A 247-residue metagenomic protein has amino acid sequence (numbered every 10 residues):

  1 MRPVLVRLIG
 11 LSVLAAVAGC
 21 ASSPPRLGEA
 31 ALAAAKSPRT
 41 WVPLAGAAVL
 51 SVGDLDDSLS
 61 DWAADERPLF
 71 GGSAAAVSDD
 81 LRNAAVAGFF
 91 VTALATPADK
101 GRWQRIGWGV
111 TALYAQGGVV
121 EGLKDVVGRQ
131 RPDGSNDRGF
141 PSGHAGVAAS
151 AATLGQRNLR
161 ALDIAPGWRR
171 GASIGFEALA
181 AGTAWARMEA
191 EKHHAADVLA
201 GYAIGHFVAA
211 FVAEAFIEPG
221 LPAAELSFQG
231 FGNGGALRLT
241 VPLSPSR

Functional and structural regions predicted by a protein language model:
M1-P43, P97-W108, A112-R247: Replace "edges of transmembrane helices
A21-T92, K124-D133: N-terminal transmembrane-helix/juxtamembrane module of multi-pass inner/ER membrane proteins
